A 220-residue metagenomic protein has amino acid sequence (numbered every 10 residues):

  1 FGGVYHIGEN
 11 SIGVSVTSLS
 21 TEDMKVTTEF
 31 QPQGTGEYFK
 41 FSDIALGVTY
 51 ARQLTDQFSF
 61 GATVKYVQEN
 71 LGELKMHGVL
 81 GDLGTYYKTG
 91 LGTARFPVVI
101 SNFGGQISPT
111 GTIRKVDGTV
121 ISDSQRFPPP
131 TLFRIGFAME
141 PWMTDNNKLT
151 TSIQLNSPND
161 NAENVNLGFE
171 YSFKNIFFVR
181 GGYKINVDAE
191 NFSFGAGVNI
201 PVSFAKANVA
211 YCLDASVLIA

Functional and structural regions predicted by a protein language model:
F1-A220: Subset of outer-membrane beta-barrel
